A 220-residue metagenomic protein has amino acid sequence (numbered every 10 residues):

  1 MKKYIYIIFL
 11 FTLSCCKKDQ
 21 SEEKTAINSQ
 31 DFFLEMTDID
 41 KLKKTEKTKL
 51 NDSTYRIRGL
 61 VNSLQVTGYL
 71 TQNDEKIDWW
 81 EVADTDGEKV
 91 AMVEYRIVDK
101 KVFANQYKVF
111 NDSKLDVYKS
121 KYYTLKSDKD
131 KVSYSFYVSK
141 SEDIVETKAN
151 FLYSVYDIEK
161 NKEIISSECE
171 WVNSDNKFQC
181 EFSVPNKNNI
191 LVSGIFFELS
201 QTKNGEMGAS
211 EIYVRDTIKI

Functional and structural regions predicted by a protein language model:
Y4-L13: Sec-dependent N-terminal signal peptides
C15-I220: Glycine/tyrosine- and acidic-biased, solvent-exposed loop/turn segments at the edges of beta-strands
